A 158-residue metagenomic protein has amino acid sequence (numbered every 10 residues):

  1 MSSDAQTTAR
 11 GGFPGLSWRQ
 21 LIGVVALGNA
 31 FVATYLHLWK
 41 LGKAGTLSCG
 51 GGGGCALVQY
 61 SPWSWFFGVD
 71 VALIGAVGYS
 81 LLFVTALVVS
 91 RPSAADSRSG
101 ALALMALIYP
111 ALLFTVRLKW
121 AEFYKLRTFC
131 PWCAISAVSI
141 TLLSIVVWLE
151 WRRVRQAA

Functional and structural regions predicted by a protein language model:
S2-A158: Membrane-interfacial helix-loop segments of redox and metal-homeostasis proteins, especially TM-loop-TM junctions
